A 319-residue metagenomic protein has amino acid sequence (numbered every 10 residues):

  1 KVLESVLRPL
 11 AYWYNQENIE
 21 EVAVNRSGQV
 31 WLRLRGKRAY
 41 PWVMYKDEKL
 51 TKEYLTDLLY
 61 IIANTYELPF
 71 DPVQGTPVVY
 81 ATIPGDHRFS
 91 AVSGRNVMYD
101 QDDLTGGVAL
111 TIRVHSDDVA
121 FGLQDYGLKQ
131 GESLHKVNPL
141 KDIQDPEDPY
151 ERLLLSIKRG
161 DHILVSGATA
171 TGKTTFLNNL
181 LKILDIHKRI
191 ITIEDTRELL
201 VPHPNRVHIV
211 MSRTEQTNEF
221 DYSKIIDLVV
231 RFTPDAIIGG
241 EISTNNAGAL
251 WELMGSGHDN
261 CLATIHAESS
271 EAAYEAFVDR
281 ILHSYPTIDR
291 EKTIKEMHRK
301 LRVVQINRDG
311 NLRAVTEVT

Functional and structural regions predicted by a protein language model:
K1-E20, Y66, P72-T76: Phosphate-interacting basic helix/loop segments used at nucleotide- and nucleic-acid interfaces
K1-L3, Y12, P69, K295-E296 (+1 more regions): NTP-binding/hydrolysis catalytic cores, primarily Walker-type P-loop NTPases
E4-Q16, T82, P286-I294: Short aromatic-glycine motifs in intrinsically disordered, low-complexity regions
A39-D47, K52-K158: P-loop NTP-binding catalytic core
D161-S166, N179-R299, I306-R308: Switch/coupling sub-region of P-loop NTPases
A168-A170: The conserved Walker
K173: Conserved lysine of the Walker
